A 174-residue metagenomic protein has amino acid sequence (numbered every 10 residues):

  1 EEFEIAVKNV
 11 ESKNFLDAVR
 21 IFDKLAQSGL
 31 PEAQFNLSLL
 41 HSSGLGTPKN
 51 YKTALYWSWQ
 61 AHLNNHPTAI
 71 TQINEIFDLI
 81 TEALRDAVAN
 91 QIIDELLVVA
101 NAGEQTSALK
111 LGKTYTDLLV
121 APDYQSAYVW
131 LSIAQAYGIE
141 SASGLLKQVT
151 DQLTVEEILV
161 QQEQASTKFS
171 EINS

Functional and structural regions predicted by a protein language model:
E1-E2, Y51, V88-A89, E104: Generic helix N-cap/helix-start motif at coil->alpha-helix transitions
E2-N9, K24, N36-S43, Q72-L79 (+2 more regions): Hydrophobic face of amphipathic alpha-helices that form TPR/SEL1-like repeat modules and related alpha-solenoid
N9-N14, Q27-P31, S43-L45, N50 (+7 more regions): Short helix-capping/linker turns of helical repeat alpha-solenoids
V10-L16, R85-N90: Helix-turn-helix repeat elements of alpha-solenoid scaffolds
A87, Q91, E95-V99, S141-S174: Terminal, low-structured helical/coil segments at or just beyond the last alpha-helical repeat
